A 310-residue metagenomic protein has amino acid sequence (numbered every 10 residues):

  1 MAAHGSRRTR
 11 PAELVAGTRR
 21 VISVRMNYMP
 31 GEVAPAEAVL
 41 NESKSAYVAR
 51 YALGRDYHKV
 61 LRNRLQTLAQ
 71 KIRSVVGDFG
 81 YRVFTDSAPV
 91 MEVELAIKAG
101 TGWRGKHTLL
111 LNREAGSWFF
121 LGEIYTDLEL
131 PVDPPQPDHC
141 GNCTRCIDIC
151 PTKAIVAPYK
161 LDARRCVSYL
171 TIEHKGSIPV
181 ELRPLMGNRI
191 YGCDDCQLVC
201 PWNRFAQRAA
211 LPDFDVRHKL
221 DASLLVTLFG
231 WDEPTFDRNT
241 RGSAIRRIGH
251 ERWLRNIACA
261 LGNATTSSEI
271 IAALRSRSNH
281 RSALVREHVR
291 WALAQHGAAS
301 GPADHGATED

Functional and structural regions predicted by a protein language model:
M1-H139, G187: Auxiliary alpha/beta "docking" domains used to position bulky ligands
L111-P135, A163-L182, E233-D237: Short, charged low-complexity linear segments at domain edges
P135-R145, I155-P158, R246: Flavin-dependent oxidoreductase catalytic cores
R145-Y169, K175, R189-D213, A273: Iron-sulfur cluster-binding cysteine motifs and their immediate structural context in ferredoxin-like electron-transfer
R217-E251, A258: Alpha-helical adaptor scaffolds
F236-N239, T266-S278, A299-D310: Amphipathic alpha-helical scaffolding segments comprising HEAT/armadillo-like alpha-solenoid repeats
H250, R281-A283: Short inter-helical turns and helix N-cap capping residues of alpha-solenoid HEAT/ARM repeat scaffolds
L254-T266, E287-A298: Structural detector for internal amphipathic alpha-helices that build alpha-solenoid repeat scaffolds
